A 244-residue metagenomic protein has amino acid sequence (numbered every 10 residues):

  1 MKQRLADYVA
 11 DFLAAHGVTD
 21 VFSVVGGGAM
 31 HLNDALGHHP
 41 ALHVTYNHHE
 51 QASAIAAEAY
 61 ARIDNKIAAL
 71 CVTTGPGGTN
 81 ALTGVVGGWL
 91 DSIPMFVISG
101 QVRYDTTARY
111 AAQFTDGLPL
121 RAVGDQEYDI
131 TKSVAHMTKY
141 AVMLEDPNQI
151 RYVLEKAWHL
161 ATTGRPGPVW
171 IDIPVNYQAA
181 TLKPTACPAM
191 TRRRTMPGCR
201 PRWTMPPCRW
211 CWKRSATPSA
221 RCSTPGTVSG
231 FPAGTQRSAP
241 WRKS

Functional and structural regions predicted by a protein language model:
M1-S244: N-terminal alpha/beta PP-like core and its mobile active-site loop of ThDP/TPP-dependent enzymes
